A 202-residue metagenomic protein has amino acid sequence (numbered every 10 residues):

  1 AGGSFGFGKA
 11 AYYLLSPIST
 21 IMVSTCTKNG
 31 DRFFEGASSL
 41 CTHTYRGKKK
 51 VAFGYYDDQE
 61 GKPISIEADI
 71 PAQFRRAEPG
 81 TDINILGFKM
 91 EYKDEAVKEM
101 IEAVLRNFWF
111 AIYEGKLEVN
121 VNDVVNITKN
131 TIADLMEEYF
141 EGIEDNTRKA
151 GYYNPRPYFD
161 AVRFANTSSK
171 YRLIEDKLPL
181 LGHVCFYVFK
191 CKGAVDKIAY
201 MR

Functional and structural regions predicted by a protein language model:
G2-N126: GHKL-type ATPase core
N126-R202: GHKL/Bergerat-fold ATPase module in large chromosome/replication-associated machines
